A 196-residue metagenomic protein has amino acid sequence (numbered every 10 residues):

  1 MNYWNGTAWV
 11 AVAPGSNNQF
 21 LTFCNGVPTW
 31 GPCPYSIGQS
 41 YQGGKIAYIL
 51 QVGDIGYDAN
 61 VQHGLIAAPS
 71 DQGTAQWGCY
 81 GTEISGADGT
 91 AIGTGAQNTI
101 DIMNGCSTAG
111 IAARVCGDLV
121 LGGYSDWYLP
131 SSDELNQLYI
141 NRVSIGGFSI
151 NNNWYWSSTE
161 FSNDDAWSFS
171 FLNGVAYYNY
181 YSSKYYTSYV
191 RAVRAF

Functional and structural regions predicted by a protein language model:
M1, N17-Q19, V61-G64, Y124-W127 (+2 more regions): Short, surface-exposed beta-edge/turn micro-motifs
M1-C33: Extracellular repetitive beta-rich solenoid segments
M1-Y3, Q19-T22, A47, G117 (+1 more regions): Short hydrophobic/aromatic-rich beta-strand motifs
W4-G6, P69-S70, S132: Residues immediately flanking
V27, Q72-T74, S162: Active-site/binding-pocket entry motifs
P32-G123, K184-F196: Short, compositionally biased
V52, A109-I111, Y124-S125, S132-F196: C-terminal, surface-exposed recognition/capping segments
